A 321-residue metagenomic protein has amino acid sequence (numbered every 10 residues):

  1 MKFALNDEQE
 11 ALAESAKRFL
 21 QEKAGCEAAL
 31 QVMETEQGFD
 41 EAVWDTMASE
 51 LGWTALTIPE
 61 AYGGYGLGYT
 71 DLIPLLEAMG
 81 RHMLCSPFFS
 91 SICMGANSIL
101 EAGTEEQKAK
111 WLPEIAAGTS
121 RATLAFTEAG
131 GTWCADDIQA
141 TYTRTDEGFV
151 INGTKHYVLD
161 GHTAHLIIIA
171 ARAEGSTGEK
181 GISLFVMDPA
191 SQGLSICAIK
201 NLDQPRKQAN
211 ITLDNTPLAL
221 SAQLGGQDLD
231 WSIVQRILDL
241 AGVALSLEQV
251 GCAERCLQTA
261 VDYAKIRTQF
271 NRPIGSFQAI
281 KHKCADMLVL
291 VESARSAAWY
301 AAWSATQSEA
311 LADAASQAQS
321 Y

Functional and structural regions predicted by a protein language model:
M1-S86, M94, A102-Q107, E114-T119 (+3 more regions): Alpha-helical interface subdomain recognition
G52, L76-G80, M187-S191, N215-P217: Short Ser/Thr-interspersed hydrophobic loop/turn segments at strand-loop and sheet-helix junctions that line or gate
F88, G130-W133, Y157-D160, S176 (+1 more regions): Short Gly/Pro-enriched turn/cap motifs at secondary-structure boundaries
G95, S120, C134-I138, T163-H165 (+4 more regions): A generic structural signal for well-ordered coil/turn residues at beta-strand boundaries that shape enzyme active-site
E101-G103, T143, I169-R172, V186-D188 (+1 more regions): Short beta-strand-to-turn element immediately C-terminal to the catalytic PLP-Schiff-base lysine in fold type I
G118-T127: A short, Trp-centered hydrophobic/proline-enriched beta-strand micro-motif
D137-A140, Y157, A190-G226: Flexible, small-/acidic-enriched active-site or ligand-binding loops
N152-S195: A short core secondary-structure module
